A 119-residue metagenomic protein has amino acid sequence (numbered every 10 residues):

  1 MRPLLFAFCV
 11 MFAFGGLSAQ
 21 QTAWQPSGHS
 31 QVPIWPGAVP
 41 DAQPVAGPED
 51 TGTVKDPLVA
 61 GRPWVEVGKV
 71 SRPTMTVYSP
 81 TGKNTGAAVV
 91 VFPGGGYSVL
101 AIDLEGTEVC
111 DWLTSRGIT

Functional and structural regions predicted by a protein language model:
L5-G15: Bacterial N-terminal signal peptides
Q20-V77: A domain-start/cap signature at the N-terminus of enzymes
A38, P93-S98: Active-site glycine-rich loops that stabilize anionic/oxyanionic intermediates across multiple enzyme folds
P44-A46, L100-D103: Short, solvent-exposed loop/turn and secondary-structure capping segments
T74, Y78-T81, A101-T107: Non-catalytic cap/lid and distal C-terminal segments of serine-dependent acyl enzymes
T85-G94: Short beta-strand element of the alpha/beta-hydrolase
I102-T119: Short amphipathic alpha-helix adjacent to the substrate-entry channel of hydrolases
